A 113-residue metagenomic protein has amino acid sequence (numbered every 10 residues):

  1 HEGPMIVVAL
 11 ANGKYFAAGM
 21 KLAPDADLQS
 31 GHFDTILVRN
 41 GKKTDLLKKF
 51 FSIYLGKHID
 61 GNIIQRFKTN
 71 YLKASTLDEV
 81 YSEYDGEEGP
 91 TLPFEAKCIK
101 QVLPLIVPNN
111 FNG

Functional and structural regions predicted by a protein language model:
H1-G113: Long C-terminal subdomains/extensions of small-metabolite kinases
